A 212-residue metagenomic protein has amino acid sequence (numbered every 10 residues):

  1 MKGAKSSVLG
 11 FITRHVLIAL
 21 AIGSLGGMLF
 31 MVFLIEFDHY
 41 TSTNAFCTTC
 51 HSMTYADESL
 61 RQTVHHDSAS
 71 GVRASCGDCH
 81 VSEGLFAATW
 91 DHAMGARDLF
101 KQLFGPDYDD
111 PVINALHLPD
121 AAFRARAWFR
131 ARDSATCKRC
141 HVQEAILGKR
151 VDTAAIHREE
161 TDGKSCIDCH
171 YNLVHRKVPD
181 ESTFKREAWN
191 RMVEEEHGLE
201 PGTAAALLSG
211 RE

Functional and structural regions predicted by a protein language model:
K2-E212: Short sequence/structural segments immediately N-terminal
